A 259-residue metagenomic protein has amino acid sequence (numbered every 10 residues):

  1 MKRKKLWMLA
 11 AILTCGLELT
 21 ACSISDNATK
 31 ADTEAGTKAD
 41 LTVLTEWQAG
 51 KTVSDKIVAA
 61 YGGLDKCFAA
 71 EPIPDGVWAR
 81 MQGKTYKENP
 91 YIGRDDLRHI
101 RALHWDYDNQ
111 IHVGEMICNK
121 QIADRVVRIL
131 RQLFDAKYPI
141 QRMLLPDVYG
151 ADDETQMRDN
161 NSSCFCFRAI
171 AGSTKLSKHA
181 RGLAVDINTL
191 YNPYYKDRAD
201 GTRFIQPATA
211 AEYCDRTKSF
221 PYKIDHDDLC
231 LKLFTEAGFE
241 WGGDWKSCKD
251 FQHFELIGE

Functional and structural regions predicted by a protein language model:
M1-L9: Bacterial N-terminal signal peptides that target proteins for export
L9-L17: Gram-negative bacterial Sec-dependent N-terminal signal peptides
L19-A21: C-terminal motif of bacterial Sec signal peptides marking the signal peptidase cleavage site
S23-S25: Bacterial signal peptide processing site
D32, G36-Q110: N-terminal module-boundary/linker segments of secreted carbohydrate-active enzymes
T42-W47, I170-L176, G182-E259: Catalytic cores and adjacent binding grooves of peptidoglycan-active enzymes
I92-M157: Active-site acidic/histidine clusters and adjacent loop/turn architecture that either coordinate catalytic ions
P139-L183, T189-Y194: Active-site-adjacent loop/helix surface patches within enzyme catalytic domains that shape the substrate-binding cleft
